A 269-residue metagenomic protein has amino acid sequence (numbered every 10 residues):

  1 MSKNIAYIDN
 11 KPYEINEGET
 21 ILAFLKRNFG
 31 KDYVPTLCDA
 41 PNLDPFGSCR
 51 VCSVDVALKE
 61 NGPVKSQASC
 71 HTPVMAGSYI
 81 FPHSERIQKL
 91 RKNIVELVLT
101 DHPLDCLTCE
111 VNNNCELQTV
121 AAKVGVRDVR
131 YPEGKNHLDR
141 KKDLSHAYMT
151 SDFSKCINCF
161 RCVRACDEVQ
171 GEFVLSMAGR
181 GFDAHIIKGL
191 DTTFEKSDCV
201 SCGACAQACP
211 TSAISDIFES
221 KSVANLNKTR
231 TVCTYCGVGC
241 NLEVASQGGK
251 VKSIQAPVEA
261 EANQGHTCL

Functional and structural regions predicted by a protein language model:
N4, N10-A76, R86-L90: N-terminal cofactor/phosphate-binding cores enriched in small/glycine residues, especially glycine-rich loops such as
D9-K11, S151-D152: Extended, non-catalytic structural segments that build the interaction scaffolds of large macromolecular assemblies
R50-D198, Q207-T231, Q247-K250, P257: Fe-S ferredoxin-like electron-transfer domains and their immediately adjacent linker/connector regions across
V232-C240: Conserved catalytic-core segments of large NTP-driven translation/proteostasis enzymes
Q247-L269: Extended active-site and interfacial segments that coordinate phosphate-rich ligands in large catalytic machineries
